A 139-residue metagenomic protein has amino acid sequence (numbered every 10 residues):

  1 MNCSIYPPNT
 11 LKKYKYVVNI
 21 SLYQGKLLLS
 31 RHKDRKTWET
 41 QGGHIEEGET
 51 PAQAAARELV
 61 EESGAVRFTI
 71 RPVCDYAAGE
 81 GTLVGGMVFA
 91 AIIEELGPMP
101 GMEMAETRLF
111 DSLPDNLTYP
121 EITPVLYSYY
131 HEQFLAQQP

Functional and structural regions predicted by a protein language model:
M1, Q138-P139: Classical N-terminal secretory signal peptides
M1-V18: Acidic, metal-coordinating catalytic segment for phosphate/diphosphate chemistry, firing primarily on the Nudix
Y14-Y16, L22, K33-R35, T40 (+2 more regions): Short connector loops at helix/strand junctions that flank enzyme active sites, especially segments positioning acidic
N19-S21, L29, A91, L109: Conserved hydrophobic "DFG−1" position in protein kinase catalytic cores
L22-E61: Conserved Nudix-box catalytic region and its N-terminal flanking loop in Nudix hydrolases and closely related
I45-T69, D75-Y129: Unchanged
Y129-Q137: Glycosyltransferase-associated regions of secretory-pathway enzymes, highlighting luminal stem/catalytic domains
